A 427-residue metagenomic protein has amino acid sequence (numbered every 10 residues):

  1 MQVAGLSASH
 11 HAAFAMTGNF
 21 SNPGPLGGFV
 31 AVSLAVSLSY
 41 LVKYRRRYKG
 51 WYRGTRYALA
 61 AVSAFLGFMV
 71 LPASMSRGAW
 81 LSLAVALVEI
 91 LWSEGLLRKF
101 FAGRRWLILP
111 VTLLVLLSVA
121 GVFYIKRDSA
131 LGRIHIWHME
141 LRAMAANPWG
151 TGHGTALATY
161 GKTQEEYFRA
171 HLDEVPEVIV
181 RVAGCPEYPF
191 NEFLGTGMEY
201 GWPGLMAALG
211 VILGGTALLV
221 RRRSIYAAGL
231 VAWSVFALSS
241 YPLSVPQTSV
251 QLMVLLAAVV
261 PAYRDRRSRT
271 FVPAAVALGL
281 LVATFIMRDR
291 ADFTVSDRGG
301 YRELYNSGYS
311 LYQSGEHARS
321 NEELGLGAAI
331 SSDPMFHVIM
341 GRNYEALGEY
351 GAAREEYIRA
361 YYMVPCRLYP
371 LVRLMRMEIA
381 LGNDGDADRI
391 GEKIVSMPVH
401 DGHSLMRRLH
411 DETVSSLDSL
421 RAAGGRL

Functional and structural regions predicted by a protein language model:
M1-F14, G18-F123, M198-Y226, L230-A237 (+2 more regions): Alpha-helical transmembrane segments of multi-pass inner-membrane proteins
V3-A15, R142, H153-M198: Interfacial juxtamembrane loops and adjacent helix segments that form the catalytic/substrate-binding surfaces
V119-H135, A274-N306: Hydrophobic alpha-helical transmembrane segments in integral membrane proteins
A329-I330, M363, M397: Structural marker of alpha-solenoid helical repeat scaffolds
